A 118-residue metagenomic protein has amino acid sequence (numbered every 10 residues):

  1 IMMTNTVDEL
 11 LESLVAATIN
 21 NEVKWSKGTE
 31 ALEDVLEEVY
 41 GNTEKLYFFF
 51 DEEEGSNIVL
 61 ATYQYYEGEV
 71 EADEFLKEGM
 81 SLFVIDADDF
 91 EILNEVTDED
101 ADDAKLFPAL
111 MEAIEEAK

Functional and structural regions predicted by a protein language model:
I1-M2, K118: Short intrinsically disordered terminal tails
M3-E54, Q64-E67, E91-L110: Negatively charged, low-complexity tracts enriched in Asp/Glu with abundant Ser/Thr
F50-D89: Acidic, low-complexity, intrinsically disordered interaction modules
M111-K118: Compositionally biased, intrinsically disordered linkers/stalks adjacent to structured regions
